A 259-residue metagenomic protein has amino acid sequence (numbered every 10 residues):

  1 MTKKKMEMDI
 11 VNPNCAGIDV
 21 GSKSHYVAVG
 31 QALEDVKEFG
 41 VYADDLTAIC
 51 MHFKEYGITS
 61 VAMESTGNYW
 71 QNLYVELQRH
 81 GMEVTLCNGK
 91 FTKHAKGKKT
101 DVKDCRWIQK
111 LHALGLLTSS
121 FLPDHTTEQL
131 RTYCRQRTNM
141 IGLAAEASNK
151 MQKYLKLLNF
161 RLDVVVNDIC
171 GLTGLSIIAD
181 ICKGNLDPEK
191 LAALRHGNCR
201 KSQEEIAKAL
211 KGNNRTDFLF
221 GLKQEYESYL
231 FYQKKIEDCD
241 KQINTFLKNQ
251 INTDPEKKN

Functional and structural regions predicted by a protein language model:
M1-N259: A detector of single, family-specific signature residues that are central to catalytic or substrate-handling motifs
